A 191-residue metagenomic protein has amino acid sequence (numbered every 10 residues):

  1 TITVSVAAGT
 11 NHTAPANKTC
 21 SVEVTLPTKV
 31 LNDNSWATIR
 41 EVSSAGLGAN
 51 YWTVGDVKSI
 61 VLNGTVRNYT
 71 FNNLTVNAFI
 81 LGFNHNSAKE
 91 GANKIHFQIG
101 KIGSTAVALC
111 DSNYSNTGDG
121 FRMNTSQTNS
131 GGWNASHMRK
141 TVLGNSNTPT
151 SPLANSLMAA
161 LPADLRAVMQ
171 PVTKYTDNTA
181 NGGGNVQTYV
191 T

Functional and structural regions predicted by a protein language model:
T1-V4, C20-V22, I80: Extracellular/surface recognition and adhesion modules
V4-K18: Enriched for extracellular/lumenal, surface-exposed ectodomains of secreted and cell-surface proteins
S5-A7, E23-T25, T173: N-terminal non-cleavable signal-anchor helices
A16-L26: C-terminal edge beta-strand
P27-T191: Long, domain-scale functional regions
